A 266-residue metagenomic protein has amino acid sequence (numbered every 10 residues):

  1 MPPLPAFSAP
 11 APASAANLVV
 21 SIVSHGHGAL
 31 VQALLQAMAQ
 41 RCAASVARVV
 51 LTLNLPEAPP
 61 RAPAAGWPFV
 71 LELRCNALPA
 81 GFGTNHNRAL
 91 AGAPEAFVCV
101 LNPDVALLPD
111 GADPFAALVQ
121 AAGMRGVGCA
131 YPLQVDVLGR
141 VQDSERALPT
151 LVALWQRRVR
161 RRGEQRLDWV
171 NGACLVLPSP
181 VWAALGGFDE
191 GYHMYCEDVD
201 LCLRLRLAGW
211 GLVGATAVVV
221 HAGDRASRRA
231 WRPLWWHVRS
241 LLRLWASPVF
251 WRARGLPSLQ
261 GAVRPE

Functional and structural regions predicted by a protein language model:
H27-C42: Short, well-formed alpha-helical segments that are part of the catalytic scaffolds of diverse glycosyltransferases
V46-P56, R74-N76: Short beta-strand/loop segment that forms part of the nucleotide-sugar
N76-A93: Glycine-rich, basic loop-to-helix element that forms the pyrophosphate-binding segment of sugar-nucleotide handling
V98: Short aromatic/hydrophobic "clamp" motif used to bind/position activated sugar donors
P109-Q142: Conserved donor NDP-sugar-binding/catalytic core segment of glycosyltransferases
A147-D168, G172: Short, flexible, basic/aromatic active-site loop/helix in glycosyltransferases
D168-G186, E190-V218: A short, conserved alpha-helix in the catalytic core of glycosyltransferases
C202, V213-A230, L244: Active-site donor/metal-binding and catalytic loop motifs of nucleotide-sugar-dependent glycosylation enzymes
